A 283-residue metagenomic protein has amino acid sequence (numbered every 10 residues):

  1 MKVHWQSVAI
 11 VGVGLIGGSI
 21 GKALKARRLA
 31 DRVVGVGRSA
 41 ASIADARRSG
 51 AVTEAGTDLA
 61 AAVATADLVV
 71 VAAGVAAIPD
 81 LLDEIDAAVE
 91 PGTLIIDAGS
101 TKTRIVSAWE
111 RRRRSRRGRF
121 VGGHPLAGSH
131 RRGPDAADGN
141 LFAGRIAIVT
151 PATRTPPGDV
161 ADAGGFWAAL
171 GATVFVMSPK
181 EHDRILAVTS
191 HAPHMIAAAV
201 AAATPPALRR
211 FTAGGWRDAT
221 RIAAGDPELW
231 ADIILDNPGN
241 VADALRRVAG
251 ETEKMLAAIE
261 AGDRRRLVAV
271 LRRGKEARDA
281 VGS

Functional and structural regions predicted by a protein language model:
M1-A64: NAD(P)+-binding Rossmann beta1-loop-alpha1 motif at the extreme N-terminus of oxidoreductases
S7, R32, R119, I146 (+1 more regions): Residues at the starts of beta-strands that form the adenosine-phosphate
L59-I96: Rossmann-like NAD(P)-binding element
A73-V75, G99-S100, P125, V200: Short glycine-/small-residue-rich Rossmann-like dinucleotide-binding loops
E84-D135: Rossmann-like NAD(P)(H) cofactor-binding subdomain of soluble oxidoreductases
G139-R221: Internal alpha-helical scaffold of NAD(P)-dependent oxidoreductase catalytic cores
A207-G274: Interdomain hinge/lid region at the active-site interface of Rossmann-like NAD(P)-dependent oxidoreductases
